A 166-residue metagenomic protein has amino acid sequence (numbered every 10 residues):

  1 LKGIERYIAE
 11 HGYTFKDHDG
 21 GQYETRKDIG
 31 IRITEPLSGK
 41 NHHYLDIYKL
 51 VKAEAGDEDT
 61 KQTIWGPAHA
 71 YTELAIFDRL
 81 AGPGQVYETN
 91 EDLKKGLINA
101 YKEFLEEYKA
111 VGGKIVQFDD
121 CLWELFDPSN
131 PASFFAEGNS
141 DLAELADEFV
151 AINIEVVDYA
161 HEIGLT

Functional and structural regions predicted by a protein language model:
L1-T166: Domain-level signal for soluble alpha/beta catalytic cores
